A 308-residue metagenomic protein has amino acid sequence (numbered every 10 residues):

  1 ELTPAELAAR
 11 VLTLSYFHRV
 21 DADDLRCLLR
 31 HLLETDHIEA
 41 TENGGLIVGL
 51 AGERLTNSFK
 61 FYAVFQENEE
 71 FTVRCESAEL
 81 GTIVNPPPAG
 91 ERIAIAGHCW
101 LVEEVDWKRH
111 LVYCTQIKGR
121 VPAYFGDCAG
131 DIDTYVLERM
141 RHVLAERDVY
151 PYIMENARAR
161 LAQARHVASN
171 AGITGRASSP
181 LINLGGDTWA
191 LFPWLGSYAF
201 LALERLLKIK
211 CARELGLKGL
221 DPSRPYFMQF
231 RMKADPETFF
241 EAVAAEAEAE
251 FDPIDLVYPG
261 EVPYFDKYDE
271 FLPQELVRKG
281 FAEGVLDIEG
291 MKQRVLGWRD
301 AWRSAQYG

Functional and structural regions predicted by a protein language model:
E1-C99, E104-V105, H110, N183-Y198 (+1 more regions): C-terminal accessory/connector segments of nucleic-acid motor ATPases
D21-D24, I132, V136, Y198-L203 (+1 more regions): Short amphipathic alpha-helical segments
L46, H110-T115, L217-E241: A generic structural motif
V48-R54, T115-R120, P193-S197, Q229-E237: Secondary-structure transition/turn motif
T56, N68, D106-L181, T238-G308: Terminal, basic amphipathic appendages of nucleotide-handling enzymes
E79-T82, P122, L191-L203, K233-E241: Short, surface-exposed beta-strand/loop "edge" segments at domain boundaries and coil↔beta transitions
A157-K210, M228-M232: C-terminal helical accessory/scaffold domains
A202, I209-E214, Y264-K267, F271: Large, modular interaction/toxin scaffolds in secreted and membrane-associated proteins
